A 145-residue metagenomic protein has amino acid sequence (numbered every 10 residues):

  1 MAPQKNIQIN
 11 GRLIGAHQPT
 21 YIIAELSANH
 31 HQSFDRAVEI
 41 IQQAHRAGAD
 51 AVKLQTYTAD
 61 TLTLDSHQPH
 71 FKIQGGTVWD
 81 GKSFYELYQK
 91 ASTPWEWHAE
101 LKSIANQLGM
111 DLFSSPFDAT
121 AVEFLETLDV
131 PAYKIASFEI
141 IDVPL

Functional and structural regions predicted by a protein language model:
M1-I23: N-terminal amphipathic alpha-helix/helix-capping segment at the start of soluble metabolic enzymes
I23, A51-K53, S114, K134: Conserved beta-strand positions in the central sheet of alpha/beta enzyme cores
E25, A44, L125: Conserved, mostly hydrophobic/aromatic
S27-N29, S137: Glycine-rich phosphate/pyrophosphate-binding beta-alpha loops
H30-A47, P94-E96: Glycine-rich anion/phosphate-binding loops
Q32, D50-S92: Glycine-rich, proline-tolerant flexible connector loops at the mouths of alpha/beta enzymes
E39-T58, L128-D129: Catalytic domains of carbohydrate-active enzymes, especially glycoside hydrolases
G75-V143: Active-site beta->alpha loop and helix N-cap motifs at the rims of alpha/beta catalytic domains
